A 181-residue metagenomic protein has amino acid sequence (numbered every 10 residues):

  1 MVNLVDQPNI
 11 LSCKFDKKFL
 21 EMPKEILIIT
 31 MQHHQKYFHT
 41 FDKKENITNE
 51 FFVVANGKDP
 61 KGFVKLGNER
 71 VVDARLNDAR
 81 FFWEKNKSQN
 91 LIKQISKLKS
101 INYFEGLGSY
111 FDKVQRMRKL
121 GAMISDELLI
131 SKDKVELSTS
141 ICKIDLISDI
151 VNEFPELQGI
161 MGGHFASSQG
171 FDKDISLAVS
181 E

Functional and structural regions predicted by a protein language model:
M1-E181: Amphipathic alpha-helical "coupling" segments that flank catalytic cores
